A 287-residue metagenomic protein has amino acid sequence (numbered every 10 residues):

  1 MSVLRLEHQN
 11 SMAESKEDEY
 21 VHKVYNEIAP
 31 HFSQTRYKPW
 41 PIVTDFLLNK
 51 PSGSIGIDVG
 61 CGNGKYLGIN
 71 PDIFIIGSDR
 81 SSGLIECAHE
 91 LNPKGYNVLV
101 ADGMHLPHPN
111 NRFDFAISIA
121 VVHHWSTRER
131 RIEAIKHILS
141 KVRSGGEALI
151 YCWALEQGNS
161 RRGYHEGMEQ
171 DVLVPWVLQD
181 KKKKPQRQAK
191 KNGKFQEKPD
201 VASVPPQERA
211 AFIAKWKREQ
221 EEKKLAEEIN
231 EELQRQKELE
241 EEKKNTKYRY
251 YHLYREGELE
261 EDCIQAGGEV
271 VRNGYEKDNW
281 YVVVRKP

Functional and structural regions predicted by a protein language model:
S2-H108, E129, K136, S144-P287: Class I (Rossmann-like) S-adenosyl-L-methionine-dependent methyltransferase catalytic domain, capturing the SAM-binding
G53, F113-D114: Local beta-strand N-terminus motif with an aromatic residue
I117: A conserved beta-strand element that flanks and buttresses the S-adenosyl-L-methionine
A120-H124: Short catalytic micro-motifs in class I SAM-dependent methyltransferases
